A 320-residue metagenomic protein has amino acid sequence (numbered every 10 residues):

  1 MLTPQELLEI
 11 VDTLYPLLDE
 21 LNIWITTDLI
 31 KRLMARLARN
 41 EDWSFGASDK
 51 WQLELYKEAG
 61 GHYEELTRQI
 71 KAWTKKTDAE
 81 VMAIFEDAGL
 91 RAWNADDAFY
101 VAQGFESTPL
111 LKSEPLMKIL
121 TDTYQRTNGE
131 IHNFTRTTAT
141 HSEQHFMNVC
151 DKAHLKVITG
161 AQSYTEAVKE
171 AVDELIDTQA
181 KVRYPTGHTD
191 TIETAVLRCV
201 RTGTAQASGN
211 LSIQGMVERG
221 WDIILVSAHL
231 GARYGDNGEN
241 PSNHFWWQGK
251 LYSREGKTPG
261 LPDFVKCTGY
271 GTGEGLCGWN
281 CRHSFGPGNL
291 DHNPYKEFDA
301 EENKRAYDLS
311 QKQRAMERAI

Functional and structural regions predicted by a protein language model:
M1-L175, D291-N293, F298-I320: N-terminal leader/targeting and assembly helices and adjacent pre-domain segments
N133-I224: Contiguous, non-catalytic segments that form substrate-binding/exosite surfaces or channel walls
D190-L290, E297-F298: Acidic, glycine-rich two-metal-ion catalytic cores of nucleic acid-processing enzymes
